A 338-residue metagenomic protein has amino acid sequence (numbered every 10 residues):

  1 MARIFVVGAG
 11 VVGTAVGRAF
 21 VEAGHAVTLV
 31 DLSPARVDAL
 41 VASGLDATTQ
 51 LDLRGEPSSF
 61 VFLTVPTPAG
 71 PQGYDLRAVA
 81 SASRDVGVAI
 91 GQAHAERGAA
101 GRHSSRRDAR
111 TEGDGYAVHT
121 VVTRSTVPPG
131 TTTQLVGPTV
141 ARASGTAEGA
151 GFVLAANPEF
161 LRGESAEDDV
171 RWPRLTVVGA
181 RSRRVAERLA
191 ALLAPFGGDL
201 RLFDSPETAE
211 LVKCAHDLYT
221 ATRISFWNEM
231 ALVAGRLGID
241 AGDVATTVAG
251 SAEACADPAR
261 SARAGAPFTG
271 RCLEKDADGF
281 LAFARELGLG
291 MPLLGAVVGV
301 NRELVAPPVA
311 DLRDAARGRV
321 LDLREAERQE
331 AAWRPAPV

Functional and structural regions predicted by a protein language model:
M1-D52, E56, F60, D322 (+1 more regions): NAD(P)+-binding Rossmann beta1-loop-alpha1 motif at the extreme N-terminus of oxidoreductases
P57-S58, V118, P173: Local beta-strand N-terminus motif with an aromatic residue
L63-V65, R124-S125, G179: Short, well-ordered coil/turn residues at beta-beta hairpins and beta-strand->alpha-helix junctions within
P66-P71, T208-A209: A short, flexible beta-alpha/helix-coil linker loop
A69-F160: Rossmann-like NAD(P)(H) cofactor-binding subdomain of soluble oxidoreductases
P138-N157, R162, A166-A256, F283-L289 (+1 more regions): Internal alpha-helical scaffold of NAD(P)-dependent oxidoreductase catalytic cores
G235-V338: NAD(P)-dependent Rossmann-like dehydrogenase/reductase catalytic/cofactor-binding core
